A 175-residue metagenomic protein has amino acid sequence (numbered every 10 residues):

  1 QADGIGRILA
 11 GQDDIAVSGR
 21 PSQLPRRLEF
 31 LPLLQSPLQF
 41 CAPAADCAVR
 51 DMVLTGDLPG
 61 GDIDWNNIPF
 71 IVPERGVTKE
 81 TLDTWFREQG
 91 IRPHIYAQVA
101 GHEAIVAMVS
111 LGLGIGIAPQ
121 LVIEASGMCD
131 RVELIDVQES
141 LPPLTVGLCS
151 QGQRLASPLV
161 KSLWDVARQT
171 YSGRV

Functional and structural regions predicted by a protein language model:
Q1-G6, Q98-V106: Short helix-initiation/N-cap motifs at beta->coil->alpha
A2-L38, A42-A44, V49-V53, T84 (+2 more regions): Short beta-strand-centered segments that line the small-molecule binding cleft or hinge of alpha/beta clamshell
I5-G6, L31, G61-I63, V106-A107 (+1 more regions): Alpha-helical segments flanking ligand/cofactor-binding loops in enzyme cores
D13-G19, A100, I117-P119, I123: Short beta-strand and adjacent tight-turn residues that come in two discontinuous sequence segments and form the edges
G19, V49-Q89, A156-W164, Y171-R174: Secondary-structure junction motif
L24-S36, E103-G152: Beta-alpha-beta core module
C41, C47-A48, V77, L113 (+1 more regions): A late-sequence structural motif
R87-A97: A local structural motif
